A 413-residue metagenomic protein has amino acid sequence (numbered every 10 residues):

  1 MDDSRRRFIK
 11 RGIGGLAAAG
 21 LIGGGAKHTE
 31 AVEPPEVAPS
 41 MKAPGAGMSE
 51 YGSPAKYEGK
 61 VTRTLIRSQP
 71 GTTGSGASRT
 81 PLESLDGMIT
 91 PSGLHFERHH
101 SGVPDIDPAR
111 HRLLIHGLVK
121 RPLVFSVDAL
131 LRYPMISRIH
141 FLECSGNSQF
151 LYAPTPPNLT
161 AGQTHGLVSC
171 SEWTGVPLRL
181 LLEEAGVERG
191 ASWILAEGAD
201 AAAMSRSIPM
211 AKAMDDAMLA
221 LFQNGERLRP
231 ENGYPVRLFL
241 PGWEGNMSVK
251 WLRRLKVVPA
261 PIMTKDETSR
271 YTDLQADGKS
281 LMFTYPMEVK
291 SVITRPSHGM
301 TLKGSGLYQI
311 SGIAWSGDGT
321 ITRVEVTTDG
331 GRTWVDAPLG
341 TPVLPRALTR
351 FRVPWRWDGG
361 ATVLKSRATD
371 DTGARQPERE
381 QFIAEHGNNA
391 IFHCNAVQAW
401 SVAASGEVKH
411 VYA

Functional and structural regions predicted by a protein language model:
M1, R7-E30: N-terminal export signals
D3-S4, P91: Helix-centric, low-specificity signal for extended rod-like, repetitive segments
R5-R6, R237: Short, cationic motifs built from Arg/Lys/His that form the positively charged side of catalytic pockets
V32-A413: Structured, non-membrane catalytic/scaffold regions adjacent to prosthetic-group chemistry
